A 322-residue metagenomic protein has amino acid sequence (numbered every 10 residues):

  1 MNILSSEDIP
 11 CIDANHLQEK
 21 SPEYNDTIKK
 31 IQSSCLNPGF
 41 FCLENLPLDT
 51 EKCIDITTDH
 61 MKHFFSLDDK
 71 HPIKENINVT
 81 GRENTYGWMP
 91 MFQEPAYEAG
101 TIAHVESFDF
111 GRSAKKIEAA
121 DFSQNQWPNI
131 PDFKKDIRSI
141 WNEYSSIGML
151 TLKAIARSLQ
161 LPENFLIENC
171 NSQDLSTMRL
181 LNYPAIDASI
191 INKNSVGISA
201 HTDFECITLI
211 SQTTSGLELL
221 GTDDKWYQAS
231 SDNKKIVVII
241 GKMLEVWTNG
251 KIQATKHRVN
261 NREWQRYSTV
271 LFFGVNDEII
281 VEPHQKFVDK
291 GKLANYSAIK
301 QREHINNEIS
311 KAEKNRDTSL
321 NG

Functional and structural regions predicted by a protein language model:
M1-G322: Peripheral, non-catalytic segments flanking oxidoreductase cores
